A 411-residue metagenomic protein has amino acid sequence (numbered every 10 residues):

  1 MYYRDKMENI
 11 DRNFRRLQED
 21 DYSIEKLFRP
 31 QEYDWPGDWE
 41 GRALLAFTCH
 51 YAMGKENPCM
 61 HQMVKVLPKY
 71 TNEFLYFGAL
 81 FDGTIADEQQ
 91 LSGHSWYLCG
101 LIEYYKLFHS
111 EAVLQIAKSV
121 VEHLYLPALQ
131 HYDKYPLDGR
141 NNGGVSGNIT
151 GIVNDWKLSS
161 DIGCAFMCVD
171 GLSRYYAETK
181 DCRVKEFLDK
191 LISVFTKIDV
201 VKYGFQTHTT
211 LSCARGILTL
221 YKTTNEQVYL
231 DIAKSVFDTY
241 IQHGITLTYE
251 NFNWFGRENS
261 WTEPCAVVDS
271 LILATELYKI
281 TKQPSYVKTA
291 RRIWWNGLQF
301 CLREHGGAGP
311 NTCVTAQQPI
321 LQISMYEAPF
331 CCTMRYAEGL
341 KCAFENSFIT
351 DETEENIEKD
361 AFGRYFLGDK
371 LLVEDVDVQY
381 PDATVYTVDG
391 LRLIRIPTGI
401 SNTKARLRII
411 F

Functional and structural regions predicted by a protein language model:
M1-P58, T84-S110, N148-C182, T207-I241 (+2 more regions): Aromatic (Trp/Tyr) and acidic
E56-Q89, Q115, G244-N251: Helix-terminus loop motifs that line ligand-binding clefts
P68-K69, E122-L126, S193-K197, F237-Q242 (+2 more regions): Amphipathic alpha-helical segments of tetratricopeptide repeats
L101-F108, V113-H131: An active-site-proximal structural segment forming one wall of the substrate-binding cleft that immediately precedes
H123-V200, G204: Solenoidal tandem-repeat scaffolds enriched in leucines and small polar residues
H131-D133, I245-Y249, C301-G307: Boundary/linker segments of alpha-helical solenoid repeat arrays
G399-A405: A glycine-anchored, Pro-Gly-centered beta-turn/N-cap motif
